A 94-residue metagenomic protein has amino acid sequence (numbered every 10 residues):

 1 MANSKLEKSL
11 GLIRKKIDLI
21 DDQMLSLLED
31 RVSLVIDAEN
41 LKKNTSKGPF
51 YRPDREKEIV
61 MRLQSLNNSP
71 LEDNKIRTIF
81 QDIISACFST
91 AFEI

Functional and structural regions predicted by a protein language model:
M1-I94: Domain-level signature for soluble enzymes in the chorismate/prephenate branch of the shikimate pathway
